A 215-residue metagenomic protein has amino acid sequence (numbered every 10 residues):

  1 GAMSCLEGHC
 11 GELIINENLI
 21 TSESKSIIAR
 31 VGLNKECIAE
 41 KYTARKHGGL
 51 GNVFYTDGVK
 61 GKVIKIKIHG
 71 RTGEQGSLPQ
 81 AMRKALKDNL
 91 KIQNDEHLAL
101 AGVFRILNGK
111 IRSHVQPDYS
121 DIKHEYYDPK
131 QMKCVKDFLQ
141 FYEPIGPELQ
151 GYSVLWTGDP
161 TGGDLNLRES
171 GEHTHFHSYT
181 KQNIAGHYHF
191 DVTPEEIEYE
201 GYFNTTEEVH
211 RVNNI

Functional and structural regions predicted by a protein language model:
G1-D95: Extended, low-hydrophobicity segments enriched in charged/polar residues
G1-G8, E12-N18, P147, E172-H173 (+1 more regions): Anaerobic metallocofactor- and corrinoid-dependent redox/one-carbon enzyme cores, especially those from methanogenesis
H9, H47, H69, H97 (+5 more regions): Histidine (H) residue identity feature
Y42, Y55, Y119, Y126-Y127 (+5 more regions): Sequence-level detector for tyrosine residue identity
L50-F54, I66, M82, I111-P117 (+1 more regions): Generic preference for hydrophobic/aromatic residues in regular secondary structure cores
V59-S170: Long, positively charged binding patches that form subdomain-scale interaction surfaces for polyanionic ligands
E169-I215: Compact beta-sheet-dominated globular domain cores
